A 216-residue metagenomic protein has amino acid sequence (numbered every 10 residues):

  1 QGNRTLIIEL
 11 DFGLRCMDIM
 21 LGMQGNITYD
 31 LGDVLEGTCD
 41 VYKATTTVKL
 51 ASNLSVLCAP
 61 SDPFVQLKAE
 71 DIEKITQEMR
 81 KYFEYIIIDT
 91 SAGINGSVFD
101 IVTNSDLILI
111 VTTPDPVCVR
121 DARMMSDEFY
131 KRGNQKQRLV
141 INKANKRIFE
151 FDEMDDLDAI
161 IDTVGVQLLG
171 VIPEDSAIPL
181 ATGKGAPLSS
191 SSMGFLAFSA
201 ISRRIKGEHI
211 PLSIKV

Functional and structural regions predicted by a protein language model:
R4-E9, I87, V111: Short beta-strand "acidic-cap" motif of Rossmann-like dinucleotide-binding folds
I7-K81, L180-P187: P-loop/Walker-type NTP enzyme "switch/lid" segment
F12-L14, D62-P63, G93, D115-V117 (+2 more regions): Conserved nucleotide-binding/hydrolysis micro-motifs of P-loop NTPases
L57, R80-S97: Glycine-rich phosphate-binding loop used to anchor ATP phosphates in small-molecule kinases, encompassing both
E70-K74, R123, F151-A159: Charged helix-capping and loop-helix junction motifs
N95-P116: Inter-motif core of Ras-like GTPase G domains
R120-N134: Conserved C-terminal guanine-recognition region of P-loop GTPase G domains, centered on the G4
K131-V216: C-terminal lobe/tail of nucleotide-utilizing enzymes
